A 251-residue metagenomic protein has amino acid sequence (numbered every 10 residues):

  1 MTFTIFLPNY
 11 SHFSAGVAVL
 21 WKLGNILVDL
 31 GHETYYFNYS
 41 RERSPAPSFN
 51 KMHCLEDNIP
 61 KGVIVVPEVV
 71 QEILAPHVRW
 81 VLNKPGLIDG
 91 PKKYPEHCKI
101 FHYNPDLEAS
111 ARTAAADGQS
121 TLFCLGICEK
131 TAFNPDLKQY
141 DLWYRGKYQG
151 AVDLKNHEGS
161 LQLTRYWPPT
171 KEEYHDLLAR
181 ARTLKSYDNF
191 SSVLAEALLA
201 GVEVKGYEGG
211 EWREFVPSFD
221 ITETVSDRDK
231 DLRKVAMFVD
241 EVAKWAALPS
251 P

Functional and structural regions predicted by a protein language model:
M1-F13, P135-Y148, L184-K185: Short hydrophobic beta-strand segments
M1-V63, T164, H175, S192-A195 (+1 more regions): N-terminal pre-catalytic "stem/leader" segment of glycosyltransferase-like enzymes
L20, Y39-E42, C54-Q149, D220-K234: Catalytic core of nucleotide-activated saccharide and alditol-phosphate transferases
L30, Y35-N50, L107-A111, L137-E173: Catalytic donor nucleotide-activated moiety binding site of glycosyltransferases and closely related
A75, R182-T183, G201-V204: Structural loop-to-beta junction motif characteristic of Rossmann-like glycosyltransferase folds
P76, K155, A197-L199: Short amphipathic alpha-helical segments
T170-R180, L199: Short acidic alpha-helix that forms the nucleotide-activated donor recognition element in Leloir-type transferases
L178-N189: Acidic donor-binding loop of glycosyltransferase active sites
